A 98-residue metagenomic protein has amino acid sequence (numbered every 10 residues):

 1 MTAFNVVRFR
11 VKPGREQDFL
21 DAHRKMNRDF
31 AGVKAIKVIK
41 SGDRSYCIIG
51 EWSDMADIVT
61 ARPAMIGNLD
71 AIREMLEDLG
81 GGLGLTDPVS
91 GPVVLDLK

Functional and structural regions predicted by a protein language model:
M1-T2, K98: Absolute protein N-terminus
A3-F9, C47: Active-site-flanking beta-strand signature of metal-NTP-handling nucleotidyl enzymes and homologous cyclase-like
R8-D21: Short, surface-exposed ligand-recognition loops at beta-strand->loop->(often short) alpha-helix junctions that present
K12-P13, A56, K98: A short, structured loop/turn motif at beta-sheet edges
K25-V38, E51-D87: An amphipathic, aromatic/His-enriched active-site/gating alpha helix that lines ligand/cofactor pockets
Y46-G50, L95-K98: Short, solvent-exposed polar/charged micro-motifs at secondary-structure junctions
L85-K98: Short, low-order "capping/linker" segments at domain edges
